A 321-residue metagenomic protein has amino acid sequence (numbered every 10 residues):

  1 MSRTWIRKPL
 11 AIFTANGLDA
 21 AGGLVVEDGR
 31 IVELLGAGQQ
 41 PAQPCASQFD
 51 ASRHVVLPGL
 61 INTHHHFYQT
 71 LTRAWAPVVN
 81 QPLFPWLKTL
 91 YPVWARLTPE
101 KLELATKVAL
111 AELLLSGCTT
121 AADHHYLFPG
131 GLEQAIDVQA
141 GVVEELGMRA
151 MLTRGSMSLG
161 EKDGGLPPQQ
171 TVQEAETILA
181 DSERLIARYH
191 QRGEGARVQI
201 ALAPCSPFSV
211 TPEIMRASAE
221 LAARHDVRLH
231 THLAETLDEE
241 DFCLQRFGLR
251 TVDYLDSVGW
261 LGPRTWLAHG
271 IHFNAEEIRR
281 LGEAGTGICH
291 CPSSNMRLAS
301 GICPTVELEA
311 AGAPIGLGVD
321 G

Functional and structural regions predicted by a protein language model:
M1-A42, H54-V56: N-terminal metal-binding scaffold of metallo-dependent hydrolase/deaminase domains
S2-K8, P41-P85, K107, L114-L115 (+1 more regions): Replace "His-x-His-based motif
L10, L24, G29, R53 (+9 more regions): Divalent metal-coordination and catalytic microenvironments
G59-I61, L229-H230, I315-L317: Residue-level marker for buried hydrophobic side chains located in beta-strands that build the well-ordered beta-sheet
R73-H124, P129-M148, L179-E194: Alpha-helical scaffold segments that flank or form the walls of functional sites
C118, M148, D226, G285-T286: A structural motif
G131-G270: Metal-coordinating catalytic core of metallo-dependent amide/deamination hydrolases
W260-G321: Active-site-adjacent C-terminal substructures of enzyme catalytic domains
